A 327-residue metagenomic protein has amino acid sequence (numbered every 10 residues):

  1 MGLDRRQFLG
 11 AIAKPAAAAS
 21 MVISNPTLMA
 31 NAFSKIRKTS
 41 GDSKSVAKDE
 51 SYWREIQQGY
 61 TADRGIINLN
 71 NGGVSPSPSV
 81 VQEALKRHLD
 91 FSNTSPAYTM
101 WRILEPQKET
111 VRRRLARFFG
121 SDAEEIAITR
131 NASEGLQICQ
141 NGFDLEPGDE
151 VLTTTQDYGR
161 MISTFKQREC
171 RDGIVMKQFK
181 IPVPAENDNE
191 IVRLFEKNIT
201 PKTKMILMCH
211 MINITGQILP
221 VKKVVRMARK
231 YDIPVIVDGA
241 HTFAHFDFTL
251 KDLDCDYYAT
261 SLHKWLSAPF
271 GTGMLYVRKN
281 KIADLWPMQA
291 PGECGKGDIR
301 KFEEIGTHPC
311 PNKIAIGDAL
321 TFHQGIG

Functional and structural regions predicted by a protein language model:
G2-D4, L9-G327: Pyridoxal 5′-phosphate
